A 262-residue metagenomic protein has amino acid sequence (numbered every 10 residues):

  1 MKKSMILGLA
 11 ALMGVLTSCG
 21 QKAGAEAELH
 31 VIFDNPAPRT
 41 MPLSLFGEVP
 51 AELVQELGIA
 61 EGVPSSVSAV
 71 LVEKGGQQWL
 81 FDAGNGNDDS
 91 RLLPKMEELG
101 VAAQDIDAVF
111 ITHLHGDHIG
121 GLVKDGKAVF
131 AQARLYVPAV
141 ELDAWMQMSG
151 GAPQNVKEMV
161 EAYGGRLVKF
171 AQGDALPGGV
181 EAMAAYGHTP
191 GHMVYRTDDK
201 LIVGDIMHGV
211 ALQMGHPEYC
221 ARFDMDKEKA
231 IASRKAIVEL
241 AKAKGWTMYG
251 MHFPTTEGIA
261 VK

Functional and structural regions predicted by a protein language model:
M1-S4: Positively charged n-region of N-terminal signal peptides that target proteins for export
T17-S18: C-terminal motif of bacterial Sec signal peptides marking the signal peptidase cleavage site
Q21, D199, V203-K262: Cap/insert and terminal regions of metallo-dependent hydrolase folds
G24-A27, F33-E98, V194-I206: Conserved beta-strand hairpin/beta-sheet module of binuclear metal-dependent hydrolase folds, prominently
R39-T40, L114-G121, T189-M193, H208-L212 (+1 more regions): Active-site environment of divalent metal-dependent phosphoester hydrolases
L80-A83, D107-D117, Y136-P138, A184-G187 (+4 more regions): Active-site neighborhood of phospho(di)ester-bond hydrolases with catalytic His/Asp-centered motifs
G84-Y163: Active-site HxH/HxHxD metal-binding segment of metal-dependent hydrolases
R134-A184, K229-G245: Metallo-beta-lactamase
